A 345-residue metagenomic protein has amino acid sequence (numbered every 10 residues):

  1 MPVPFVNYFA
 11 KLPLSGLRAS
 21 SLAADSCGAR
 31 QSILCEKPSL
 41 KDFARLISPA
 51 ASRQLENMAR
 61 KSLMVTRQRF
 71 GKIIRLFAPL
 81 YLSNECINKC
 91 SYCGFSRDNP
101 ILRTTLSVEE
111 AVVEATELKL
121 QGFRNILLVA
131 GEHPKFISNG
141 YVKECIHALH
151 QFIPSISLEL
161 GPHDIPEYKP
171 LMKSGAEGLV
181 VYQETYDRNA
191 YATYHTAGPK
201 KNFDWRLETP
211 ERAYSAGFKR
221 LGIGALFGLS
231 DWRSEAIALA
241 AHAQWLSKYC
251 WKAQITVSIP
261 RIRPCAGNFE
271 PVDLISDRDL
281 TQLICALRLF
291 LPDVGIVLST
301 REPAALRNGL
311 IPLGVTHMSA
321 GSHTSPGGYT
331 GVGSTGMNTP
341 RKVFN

Functional and structural regions predicted by a protein language model:
M1-R53, I237, S247-N345: Auxiliary Fe-S-binding modules of radical SAM enzymes
Q54-R75: Short, charged low-complexity linear segments at domain edges
S62, C90, L128, V181 (+4 more regions): Conserved, mostly hydrophobic/aromatic
G71-E110: Canonical Radical SAM [4Fe-4S] cluster-binding loop centered on the CxxxCxxC motif and its immediate flanking residues
N84, E132-I137, F227-W232, C265-A266 (+1 more regions): Short, small-residue-enriched loops and turns at beta-alpha junctions that line or gate enzyme active sites
R97-E114, L118-Y214, K219-L229, W251-S258: Core AdoMet radical
N139-E144, I237-A241, I275: Charged helix-capping and loop-helix junction motifs
D164-K173, S230-W245, P303-L313: Catalytic cores of alpha/beta
